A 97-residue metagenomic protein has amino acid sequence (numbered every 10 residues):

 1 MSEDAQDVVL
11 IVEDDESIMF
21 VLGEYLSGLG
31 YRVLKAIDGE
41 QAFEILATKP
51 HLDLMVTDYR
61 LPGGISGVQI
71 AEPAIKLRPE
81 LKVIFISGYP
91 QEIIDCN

Functional and structural regions predicted by a protein language model:
M1-D7: Disordered, acidic interdomain junction associated with two-component signaling
E13: Conserved acidic carboxylate
S17-G28: Charged docking surfaces used in two-component/phosphorelay signaling
M19, P62-G64: The feature encodes the CheY-like receiver
G23, K35-L54: Acidic, metal-coordinating helix/loop segments flanking the phosphotransfer/catalytic sites of two-component signaling
D58-Y59: Active-site residues of response regulator receiver
I65-Q69, P73-K76, K82-N97: Alpha4 helix (beta4-alpha4-beta5 surface) of REC/receiver domains from two-component response regulators
